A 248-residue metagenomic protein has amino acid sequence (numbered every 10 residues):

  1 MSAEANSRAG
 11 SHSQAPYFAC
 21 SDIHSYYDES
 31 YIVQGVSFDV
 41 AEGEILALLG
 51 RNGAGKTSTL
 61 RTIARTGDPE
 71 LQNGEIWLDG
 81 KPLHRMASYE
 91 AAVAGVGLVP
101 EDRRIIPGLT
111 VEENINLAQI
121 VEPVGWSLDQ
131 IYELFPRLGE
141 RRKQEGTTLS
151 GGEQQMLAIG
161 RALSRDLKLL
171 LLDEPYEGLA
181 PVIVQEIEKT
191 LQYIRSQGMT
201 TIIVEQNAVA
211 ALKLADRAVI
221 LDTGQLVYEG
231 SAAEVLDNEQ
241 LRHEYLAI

Functional and structural regions predicted by a protein language model:
S2-I248: Glycine-rich phosphate-binding loops of nucleotide-dependent enzymes
